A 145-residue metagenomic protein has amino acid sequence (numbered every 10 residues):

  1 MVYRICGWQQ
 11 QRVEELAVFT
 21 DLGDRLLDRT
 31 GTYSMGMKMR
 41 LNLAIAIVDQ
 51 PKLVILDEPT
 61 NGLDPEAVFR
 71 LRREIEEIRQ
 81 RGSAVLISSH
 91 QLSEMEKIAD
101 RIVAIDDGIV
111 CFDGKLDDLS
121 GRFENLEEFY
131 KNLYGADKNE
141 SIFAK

Functional and structural regions predicted by a protein language model:
W8-R25: Conserved ABC ATPase "signature" region
Q50: Conserved catalytic motifs of ABC-family nucleotide-binding domains
V54-E58: Catalytic Walker B motif of ABC-type/P-loop ATPase nucleotide-binding domains
F69-R81: Helical segment within the ABC ATPase nucleotide-binding domain
M95-K97: A short, surface-exposed alpha-helical micro-motif characterized by mixed small hydrophobic and charged/polar residues
D113-G114: ABC ATPase "signature
